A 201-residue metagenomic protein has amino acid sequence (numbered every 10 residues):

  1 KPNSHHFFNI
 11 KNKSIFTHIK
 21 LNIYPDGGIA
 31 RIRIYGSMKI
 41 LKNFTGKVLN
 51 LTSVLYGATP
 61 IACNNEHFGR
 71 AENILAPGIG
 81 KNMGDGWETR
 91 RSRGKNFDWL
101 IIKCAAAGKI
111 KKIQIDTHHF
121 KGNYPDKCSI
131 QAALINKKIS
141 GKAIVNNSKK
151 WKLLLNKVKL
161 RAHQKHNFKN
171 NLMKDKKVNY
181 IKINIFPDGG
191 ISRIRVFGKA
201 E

Functional and structural regions predicted by a protein language model:
K1-W99, G108-K109, H118-E201: Trp- and acidic/polar-enriched beta-sheet ligand-binding modules for extracellular glycan and matrix recognition
